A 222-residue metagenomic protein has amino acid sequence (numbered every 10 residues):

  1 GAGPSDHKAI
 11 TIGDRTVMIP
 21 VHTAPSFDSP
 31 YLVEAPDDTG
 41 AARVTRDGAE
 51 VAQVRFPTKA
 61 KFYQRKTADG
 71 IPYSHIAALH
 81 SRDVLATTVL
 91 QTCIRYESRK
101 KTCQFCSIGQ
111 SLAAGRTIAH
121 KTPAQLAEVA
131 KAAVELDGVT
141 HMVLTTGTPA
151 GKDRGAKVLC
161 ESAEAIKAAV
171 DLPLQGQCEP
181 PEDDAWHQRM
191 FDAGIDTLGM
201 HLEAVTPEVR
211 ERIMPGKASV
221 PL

Functional and structural regions predicted by a protein language model:
G1-V17: General detector of N-terminal leader/presequence modules that precede the first folded domain
P4, P20, P25, P30 (+9 more regions): Proline-rich intrinsically disordered, low-complexity coils
D6, D14, D28, D37-D38 (+9 more regions): Acidic-enriched, low-complexity/disordered segments with a strong bias for Aspartate over Glutamate
T16-T102, G109-I118: N-terminal [4Fe-4S]-dependent radical SAM core
S107-L126, A133-L222: Core AdoMet radical
